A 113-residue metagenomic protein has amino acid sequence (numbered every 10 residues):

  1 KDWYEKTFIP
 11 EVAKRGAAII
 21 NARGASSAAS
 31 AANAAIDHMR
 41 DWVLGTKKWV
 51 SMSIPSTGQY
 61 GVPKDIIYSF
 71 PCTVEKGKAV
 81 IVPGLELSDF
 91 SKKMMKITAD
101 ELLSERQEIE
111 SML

Functional and structural regions predicted by a protein language model:
K1-L113: C-terminal substrate-binding/catalytic lobe of Rossmann-fold NAD(P)-dependent dehydrogenases
